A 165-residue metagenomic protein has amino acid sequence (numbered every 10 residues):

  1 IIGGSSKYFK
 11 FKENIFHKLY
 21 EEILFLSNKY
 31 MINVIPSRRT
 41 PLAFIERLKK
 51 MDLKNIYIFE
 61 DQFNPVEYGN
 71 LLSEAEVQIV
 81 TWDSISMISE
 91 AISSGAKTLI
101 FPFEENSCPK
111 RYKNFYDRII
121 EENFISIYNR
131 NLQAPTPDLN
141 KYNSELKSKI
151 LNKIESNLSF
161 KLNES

Functional and structural regions predicted by a protein language model:
I1-L42: Active-site donor-nucleotide binding/catalytic segment of nucleotide-sugar enzymes
S6-K7, R38-L42, Q62-V66, I85-M87: Short, catalytically relevant binding-site loops at active-site mouths
K29-Y30, A75, G95: Short, well-ordered alpha-helix to beta-strand connector turns
R39-D52: Short, structured helix-loop element that forms part of the nucleotide-activated donor/catalytic region
K49-S86: Donor nucleotide-activated moiety binding/catalytic core segment of transferases that use nucleotide-activated donors
S86-T136: Catalytic binding pocket for nucleotide-activated donors in carbohydrate/polymer assembly enzymes
Y116-S165: Leloir-type glycosyltransferase catalytic cores
